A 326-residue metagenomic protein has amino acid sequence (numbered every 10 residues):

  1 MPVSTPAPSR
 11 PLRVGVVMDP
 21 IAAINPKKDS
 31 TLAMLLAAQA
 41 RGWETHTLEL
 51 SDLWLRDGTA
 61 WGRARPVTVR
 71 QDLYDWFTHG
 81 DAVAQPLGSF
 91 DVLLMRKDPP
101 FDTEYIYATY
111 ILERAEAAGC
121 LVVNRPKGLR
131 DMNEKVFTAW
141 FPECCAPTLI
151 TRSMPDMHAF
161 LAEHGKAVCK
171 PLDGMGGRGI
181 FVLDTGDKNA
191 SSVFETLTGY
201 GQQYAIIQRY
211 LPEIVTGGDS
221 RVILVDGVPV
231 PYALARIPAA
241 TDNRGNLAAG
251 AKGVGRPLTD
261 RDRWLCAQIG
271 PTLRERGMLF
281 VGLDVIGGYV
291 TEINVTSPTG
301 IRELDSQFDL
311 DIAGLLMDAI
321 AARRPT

Functional and structural regions predicted by a protein language model:
P2-V3, L12, V17-M18, I24-K27 (+2 more regions): ATP-dependent carboxylate activation and anion-phosphoryl transfer catalytic cores that bind Mg-ATP to form
P11, A22-I150: Conserved N-proximal alpha/beta basic substrate-recognition cap immediately N-terminal to, or forming the N-lobe
V16, L94-M95, Q208: Redox-cofactor binding/interface segments in oxidoreductases and associated redox assembly factors
S30-T31, M154-P155, A162-K166, D173-R263 (+1 more regions): Phosphate-binding site of ATP-dependent enzymes
H46, V122-V123, V168, I206-Q208: Structural detector of well-ordered beta-strand residues that form the stable sheet scaffold of enzyme domains
P126-R130, R236-A239, I286-Y289: Short glycine-enriched loops at secondary-structure junctions
